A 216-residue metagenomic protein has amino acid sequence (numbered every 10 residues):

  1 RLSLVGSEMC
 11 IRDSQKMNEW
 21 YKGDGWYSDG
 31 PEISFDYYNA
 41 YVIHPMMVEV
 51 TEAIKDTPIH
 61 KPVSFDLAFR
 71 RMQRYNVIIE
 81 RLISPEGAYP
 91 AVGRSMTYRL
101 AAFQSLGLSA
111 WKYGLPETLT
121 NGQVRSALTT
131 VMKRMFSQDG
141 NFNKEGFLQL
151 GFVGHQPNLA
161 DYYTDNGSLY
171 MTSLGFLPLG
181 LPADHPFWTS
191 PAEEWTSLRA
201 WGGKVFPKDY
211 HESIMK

Functional and structural regions predicted by a protein language model:
R1, G30-E32, L181, W188: The feature captures the catalytic groove of carbohydrate-active enzymes
R1-C10: Single conserved hydrophobic/aromatic residue that forms the stacking wall/gate of nucleotide- or nucleobase-binding
S7, W26-G30, E52-F65, Y113-L119: Inter-helical turn/loop segments and adjacent helix faces that build the functional surface of alpha-helical bundle
I11-S28, L67-A88, S126-N143, S197-L198: Long, well-ordered core segments of solenoidal/helical folds
N18, K22, T51-K55, E80 (+4 more regions): Hydrophobic/aromatic-lined pockets within catalytic cores
E19-I54, F65-F69, N76, Y89-S105: Extended ligand-binding clefts on enzyme/binding-domain cores
D36, P58, F65, F69 (+3 more regions): Hydrophobic alpha-helical scaffolding
S105-K216: Terminal, non-catalytic domain-edge segments
